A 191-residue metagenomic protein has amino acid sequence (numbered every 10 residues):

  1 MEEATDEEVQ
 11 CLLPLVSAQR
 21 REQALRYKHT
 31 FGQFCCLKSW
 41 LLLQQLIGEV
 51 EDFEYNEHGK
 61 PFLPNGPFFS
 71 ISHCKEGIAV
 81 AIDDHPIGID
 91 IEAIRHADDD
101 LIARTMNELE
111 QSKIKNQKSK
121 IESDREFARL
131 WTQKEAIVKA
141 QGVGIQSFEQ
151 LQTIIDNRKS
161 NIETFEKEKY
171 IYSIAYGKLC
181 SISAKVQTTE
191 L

Functional and structural regions predicted by a protein language model:
M1-L191: Core catalytic alpha/beta fold that binds nucleotide/phospho-ligands
